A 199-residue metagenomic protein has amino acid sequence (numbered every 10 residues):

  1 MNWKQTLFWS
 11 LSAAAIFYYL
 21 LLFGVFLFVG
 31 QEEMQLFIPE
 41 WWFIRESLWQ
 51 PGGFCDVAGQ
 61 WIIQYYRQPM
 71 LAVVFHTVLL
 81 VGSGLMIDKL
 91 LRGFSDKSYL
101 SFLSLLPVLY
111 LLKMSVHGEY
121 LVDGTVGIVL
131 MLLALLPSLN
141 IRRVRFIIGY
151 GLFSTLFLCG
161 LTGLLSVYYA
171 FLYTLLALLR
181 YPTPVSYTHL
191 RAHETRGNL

Functional and structural regions predicted by a protein language model:
M1-I16: Start-transfer (signal-anchor) and selected internal transmembrane alpha helices of multi-pass inner/ER membrane
S12-L20, L106-L109: Hydrophobic core of alpha-helical transmembrane segments in multi-pass integral membrane proteins
Y18-L79: Membrane-interface coil-to-helix junctions
L48-G52, Y99-F146, C159-Y169: Membrane-interface micro-motifs in multi-pass membrane enzymes
T77-F94, L133-P137: Transmembrane-helix motifs of polytopic, lipid-linked glycan transferases
I141-L156, S186-Y187: Short hydrophobic alpha-helices at membrane interfaces in multi-pass membrane enzymes
A170-Y187: Perimembrane helix-loop-helix junctions
T188-T195: Conserved small/polar residues in nucleotide/adenosyl-binding loops
